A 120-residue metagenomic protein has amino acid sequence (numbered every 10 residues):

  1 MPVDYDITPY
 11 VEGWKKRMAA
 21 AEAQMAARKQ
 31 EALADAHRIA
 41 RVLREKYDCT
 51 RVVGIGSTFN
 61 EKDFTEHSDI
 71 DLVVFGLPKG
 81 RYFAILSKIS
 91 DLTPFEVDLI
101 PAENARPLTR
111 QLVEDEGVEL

Functional and structural regions predicted by a protein language model:
M1-T50, F59-E66, G76-L120: Catalytic core of pol beta-like nucleotidyltransferases
